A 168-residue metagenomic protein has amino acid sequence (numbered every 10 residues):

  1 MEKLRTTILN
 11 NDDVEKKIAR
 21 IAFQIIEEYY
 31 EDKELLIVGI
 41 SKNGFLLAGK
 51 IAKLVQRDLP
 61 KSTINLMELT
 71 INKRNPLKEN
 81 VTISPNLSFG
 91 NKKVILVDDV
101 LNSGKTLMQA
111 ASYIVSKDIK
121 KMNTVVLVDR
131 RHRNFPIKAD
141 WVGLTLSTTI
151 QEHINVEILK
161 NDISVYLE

Functional and structural regions predicted by a protein language model:
M1-E168: PRPP-associated nucleotide enzymes
